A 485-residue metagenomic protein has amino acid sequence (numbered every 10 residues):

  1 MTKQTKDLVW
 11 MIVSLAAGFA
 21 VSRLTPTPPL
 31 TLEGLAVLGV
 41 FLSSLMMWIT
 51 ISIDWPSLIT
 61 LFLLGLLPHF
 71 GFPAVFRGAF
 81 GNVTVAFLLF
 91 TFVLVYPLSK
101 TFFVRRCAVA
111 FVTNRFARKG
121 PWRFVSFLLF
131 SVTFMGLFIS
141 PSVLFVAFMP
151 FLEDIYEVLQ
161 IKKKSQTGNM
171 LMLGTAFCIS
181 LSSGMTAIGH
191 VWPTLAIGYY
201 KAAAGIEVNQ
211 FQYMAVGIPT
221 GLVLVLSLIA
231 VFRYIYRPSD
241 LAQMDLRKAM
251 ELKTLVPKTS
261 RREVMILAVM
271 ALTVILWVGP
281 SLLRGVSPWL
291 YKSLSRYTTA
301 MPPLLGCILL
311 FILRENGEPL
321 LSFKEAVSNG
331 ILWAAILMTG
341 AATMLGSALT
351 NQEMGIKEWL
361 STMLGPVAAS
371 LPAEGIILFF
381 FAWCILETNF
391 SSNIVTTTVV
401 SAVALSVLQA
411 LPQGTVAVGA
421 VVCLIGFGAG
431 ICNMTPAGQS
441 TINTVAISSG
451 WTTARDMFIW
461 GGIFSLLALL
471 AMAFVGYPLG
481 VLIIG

Functional and structural regions predicted by a protein language model:
M1-L35, L332-G346: Alpha-helical transmembrane segments and their cytosolic membrane-interface
M1-R23, P97-R106, K162-C178, S183-A196 (+5 more regions): Juxtamembrane and boundary regions of transmembrane helices in multi-pass small-molecule transporters and channels
T2-Q4, P28-A36, M47-I49, A74-T84 (+6 more regions): Interfacial loop-to-helix junctions that mark the boundaries of transmembrane helices in multi-pass membrane
L8, I12, V37-L38, V85 (+11 more regions): Hydrophobic alpha-helical transmembrane segments
P28-T31, L35, L42-L58, A230-R233 (+3 more regions): Flexible hinge motifs at transmembrane-helix junctions and intramembrane kinks/re-entrant loops in multi-pass membrane
S44-D54, S131-S140, F177-A187, G346 (+2 more regions): Transmembrane alpha-helix interface/packing and boundary motifs in multi-pass membrane proteins, characterized by
P56-K162, S328-N329, A334-L411: Membrane-embedded alpha-helical segments and adjacent helix-loop junctions characteristic of multi-pass solute
N82-V93, L137-L144, Y213-I229, L294-L305 (+1 more regions): Alpha-helical transmembrane segments
